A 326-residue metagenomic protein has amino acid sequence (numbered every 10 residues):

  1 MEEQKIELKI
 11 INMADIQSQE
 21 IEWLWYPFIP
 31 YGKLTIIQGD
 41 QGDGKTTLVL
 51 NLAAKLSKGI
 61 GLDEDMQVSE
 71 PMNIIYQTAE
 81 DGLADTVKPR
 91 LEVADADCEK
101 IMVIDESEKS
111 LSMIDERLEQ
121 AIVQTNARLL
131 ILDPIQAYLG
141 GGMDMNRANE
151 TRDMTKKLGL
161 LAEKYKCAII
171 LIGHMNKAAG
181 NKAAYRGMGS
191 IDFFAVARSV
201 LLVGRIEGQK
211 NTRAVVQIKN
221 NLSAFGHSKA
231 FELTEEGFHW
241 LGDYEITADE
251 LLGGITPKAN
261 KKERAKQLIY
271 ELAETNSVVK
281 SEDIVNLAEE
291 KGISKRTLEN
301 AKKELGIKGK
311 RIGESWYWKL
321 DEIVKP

Functional and structural regions predicted by a protein language model:
M1-I10, V123-N126, K164-Y165, E207-P326: C-terminal regions of RecA-like/P-loop NTPase motor modules
E2-Q4, Q19-E20, L24-Y26, Q41-D43 (+8 more regions): Conserved inter-motif catalytic segment of the P-loop NTP-binding fold
Y31-T35, M72: Pre-Walker A (Motif I) flank of P-loop NTPase domains
I36-I37, G42, T47, S69 (+4 more regions): Phosphate-binding/switch region of NTP-binding enzymes
L48, L52: Hydrophobic positions on the alpha1 helix immediately C-terminal to the Walker A/P-loop
S57: Gly/Ala-rich phosphate-binding loop of Rossmann-like dinucleotide-binding domains, activating on the conserved
K100-M102, S199, K308: Conserved beta-strand segments of alpha/beta enzyme cores
